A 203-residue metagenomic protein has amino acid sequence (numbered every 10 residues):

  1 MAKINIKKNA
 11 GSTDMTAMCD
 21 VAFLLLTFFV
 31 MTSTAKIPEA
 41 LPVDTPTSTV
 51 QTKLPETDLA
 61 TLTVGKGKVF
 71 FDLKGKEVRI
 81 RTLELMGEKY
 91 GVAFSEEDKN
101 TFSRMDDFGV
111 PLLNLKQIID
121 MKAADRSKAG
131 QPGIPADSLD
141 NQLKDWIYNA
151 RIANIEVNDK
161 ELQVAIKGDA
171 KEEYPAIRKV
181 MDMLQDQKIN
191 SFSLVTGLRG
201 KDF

Functional and structural regions predicted by a protein language model:
K3-A40: Hydrophobic single transmembrane helices highlighted by the model
K36-F203: Long, low-hydrophobicity, acidic/polar, solvent-exposed interaction domains
